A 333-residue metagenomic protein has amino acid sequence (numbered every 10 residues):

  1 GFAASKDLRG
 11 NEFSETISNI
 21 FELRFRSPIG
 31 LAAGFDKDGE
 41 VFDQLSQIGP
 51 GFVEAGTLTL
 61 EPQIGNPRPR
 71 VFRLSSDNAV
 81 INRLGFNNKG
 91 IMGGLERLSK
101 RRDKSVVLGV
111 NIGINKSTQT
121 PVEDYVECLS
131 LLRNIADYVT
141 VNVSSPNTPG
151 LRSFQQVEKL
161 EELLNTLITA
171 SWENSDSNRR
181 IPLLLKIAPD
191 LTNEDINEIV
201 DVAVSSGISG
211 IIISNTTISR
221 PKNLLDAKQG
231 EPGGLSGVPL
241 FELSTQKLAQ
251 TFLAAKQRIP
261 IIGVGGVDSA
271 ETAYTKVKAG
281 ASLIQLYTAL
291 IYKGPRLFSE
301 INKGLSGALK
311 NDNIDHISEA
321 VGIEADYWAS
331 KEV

Functional and structural regions predicted by a protein language model:
G1-G10, P67-F72, N78-I81, G85-N87 (+2 more regions): Alpha/beta catalytic cores of nucleotide-metabolism and tRNA/nucleoside-modifying enzymes
G1-S14, P146-K159, I196, V200-Q257: Glycine/Thr-rich beta-alpha phosphate-binding loop at enzyme active sites
E22-G30, K104-I112, E173-L191, L253-G263: Short beta-strand/loop segments at the ligand-binding rim of alpha/beta enzyme cores
L31, V53, G94, V141-N142 (+6 more regions): Conserved, mostly hydrophobic/aromatic
D38-L45, V126, L191-S205, L253-Q257 (+1 more regions): Catalytic cores of alpha/beta
G49-P62, V143-S145, G210-R220, G266 (+1 more regions): Glycine-rich phosphate-binding active-site loops on the catalytic face of alpha/beta enzymes
G56-V107: A gly/proline- and charged-residue-enriched helix-loop-helix capping module
I114-V126, S153, K159, L184-S205: Active-site glycine- and acidic-residue-rich loops that bind and position anionic ligands or nucleotide-like cofactors
